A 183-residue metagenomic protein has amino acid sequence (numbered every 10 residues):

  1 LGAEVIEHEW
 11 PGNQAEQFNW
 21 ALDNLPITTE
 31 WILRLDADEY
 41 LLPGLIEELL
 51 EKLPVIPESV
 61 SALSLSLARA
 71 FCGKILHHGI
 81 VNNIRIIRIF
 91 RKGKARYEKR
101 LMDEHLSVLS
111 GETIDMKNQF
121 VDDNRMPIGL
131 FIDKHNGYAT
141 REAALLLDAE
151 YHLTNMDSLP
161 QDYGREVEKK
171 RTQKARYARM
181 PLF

Functional and structural regions predicted by a protein language model:
L1-G2, G44: Acidic helix N-cap motif at the loop->helix transition within catalytic regions of sugar-transfer enzymes
G2-N24, T28, V55: Conserved donor nucleotide-binding strand/loop of the catalytic core
H8, L35-A37: Cofactor-binding loops of NAD(P)H-dependent oxidoreductases, dominated by short-chain dehydrogenase/reductases
A15-L22, L35, L42-F183: Catalytic-site signature of metal-activated, phosphate-bearing donor transferases, centered on the GT-A/GT-A-like
E30-I32: Short aromatic/hydrophobic "clamp" motif used to bind/position activated sugar donors
